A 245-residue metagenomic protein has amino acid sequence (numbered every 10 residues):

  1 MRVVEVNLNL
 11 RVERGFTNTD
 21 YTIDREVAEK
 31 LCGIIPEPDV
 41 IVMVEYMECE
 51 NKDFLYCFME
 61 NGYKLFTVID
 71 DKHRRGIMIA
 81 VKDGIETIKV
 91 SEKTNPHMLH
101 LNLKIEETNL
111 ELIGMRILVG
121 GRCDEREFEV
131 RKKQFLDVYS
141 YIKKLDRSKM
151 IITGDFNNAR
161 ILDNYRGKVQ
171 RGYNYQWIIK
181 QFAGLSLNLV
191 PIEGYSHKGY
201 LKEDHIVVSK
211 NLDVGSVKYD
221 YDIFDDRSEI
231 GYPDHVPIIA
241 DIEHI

Functional and structural regions predicted by a protein language model:
M1-C57, I245: N-terminal, active-site-proximal structural segment of metallo-dependent hydrolase catalytic domains
M1-T17, N109-R122, T153: Active-site-proximal beta-strand elements of phosphoester/diester hydrolases
R14-T17, K89, R116-F135, D163-R166: Surface-exposed cleft-lining segments at the edges of enzyme active sites
F16, Y46-E60, M78, L162-G172 (+1 more regions): Metal-dependent catalytic neighborhoods of phosphoester/phosphodiester hydrolases
G33, Q134-G154: His/acidic metal-ligating clusters that form di-metal
E37, T108, R147-K149: Short coil/turn segments at beta-strand junctions that form active-site/ligand-binding loops
V40-G120, K218-D220: Structured beta-strand-rich core segments of catalytic domains in phosphoester-bond hydrolases
T87-K93, K144-R147, I151, N158-I245: Metal-dependent phosphoester-hydrolase catalytic domains
